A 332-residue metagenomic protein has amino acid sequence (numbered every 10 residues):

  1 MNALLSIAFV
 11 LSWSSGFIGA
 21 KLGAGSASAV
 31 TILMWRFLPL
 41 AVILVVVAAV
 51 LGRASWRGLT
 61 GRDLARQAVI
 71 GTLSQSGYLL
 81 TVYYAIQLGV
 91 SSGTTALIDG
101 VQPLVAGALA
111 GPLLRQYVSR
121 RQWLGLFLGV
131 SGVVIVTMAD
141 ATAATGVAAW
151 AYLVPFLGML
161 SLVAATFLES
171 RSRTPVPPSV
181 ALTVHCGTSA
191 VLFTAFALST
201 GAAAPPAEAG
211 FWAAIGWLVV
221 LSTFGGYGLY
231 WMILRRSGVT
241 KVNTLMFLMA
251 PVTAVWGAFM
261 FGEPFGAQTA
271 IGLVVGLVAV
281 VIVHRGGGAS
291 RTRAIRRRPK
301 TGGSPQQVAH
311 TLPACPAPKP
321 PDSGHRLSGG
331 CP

Functional and structural regions predicted by a protein language model:
M1-M34, L40-V42, T81, A144-R171 (+5 more regions): Glycine-/small-residue-enriched transmembrane alpha-helix faces in small-molecule transporters and effluxers
S6, R62-V69, V118-S131, Y152 (+2 more regions): Cytoplasmic-side transmembrane-helix entry/capping segments in multi-pass membrane proteins
S12, G16-F17, V45-D99, I135 (+1 more regions): Specific transmembrane alpha-helical segments of multi-pass solute transporters/efflux pumps, especially DMT/EamA
G25-G77, P103-A110, L160-L168, L182-G201 (+2 more regions): Transmembrane alpha-helices of multi-pass small-molecule transport proteins
L33-W35, L79, T94-V101, F167-V191 (+1 more regions): Helix-helix packing/entry segments at the starts of transmembrane helices
R36-L38, M138-A139, G210-A213, F247-P332: C-terminal-most transmembrane helix of multi-pass membrane proteins
L44, L109, V118-D140, M159 (+5 more regions): Hydrophobic transmembrane alpha-helices of multi-pass small-molecule transport proteins
G58, A96-D99, R115-I135, T145-Y152 (+4 more regions): Loop-to-transmembrane alpha-helix entry segments
